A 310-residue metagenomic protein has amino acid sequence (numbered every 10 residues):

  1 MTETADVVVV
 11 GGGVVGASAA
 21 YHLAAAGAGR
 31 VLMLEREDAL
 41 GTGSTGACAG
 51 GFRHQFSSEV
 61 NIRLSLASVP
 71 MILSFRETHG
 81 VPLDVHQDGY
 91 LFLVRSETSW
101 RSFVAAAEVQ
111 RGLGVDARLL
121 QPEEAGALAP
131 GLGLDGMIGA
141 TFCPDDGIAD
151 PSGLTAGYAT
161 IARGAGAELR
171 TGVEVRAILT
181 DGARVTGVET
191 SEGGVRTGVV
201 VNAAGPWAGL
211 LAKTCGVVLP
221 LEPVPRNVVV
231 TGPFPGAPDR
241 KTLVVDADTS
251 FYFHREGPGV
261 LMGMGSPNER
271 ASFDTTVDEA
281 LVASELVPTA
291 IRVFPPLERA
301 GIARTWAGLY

Functional and structural regions predicted by a protein language model:
T2-V15, L32: Beta1/beta-strand and adjacent pyrophosphate-binding region of the FAD-binding site in flavoprotein oxidoreductases
A20, A24, I161: Gly/Ala-rich phosphate-binding loop of Rossmann-like dinucleotide-binding domains, activating on the conserved
A24-T45: Glycine-rich FAD pyrophosphate-binding loop
G41, G193-R240, T276: Central helical "cap/lid" subdomain
A49-L128, S250-Y252, A271: Dinucleotide-binding Rossmann-like beta1-alpha1 core, especially the glycine-rich loop that anchors the ADP
R63-L66, F92-S102, T141-T160, R170 (+1 more regions): Short beta-strand to alpha-helix junction loop
T141-G198: Helical element adjacent to the flavin cofactor pocket in flavoenzyme catalytic cores
V218, P233-Y310: Active-site lid/adjacent beta-loop-alpha segment flanking the redox-cofactor pocket in flavoenzymes
